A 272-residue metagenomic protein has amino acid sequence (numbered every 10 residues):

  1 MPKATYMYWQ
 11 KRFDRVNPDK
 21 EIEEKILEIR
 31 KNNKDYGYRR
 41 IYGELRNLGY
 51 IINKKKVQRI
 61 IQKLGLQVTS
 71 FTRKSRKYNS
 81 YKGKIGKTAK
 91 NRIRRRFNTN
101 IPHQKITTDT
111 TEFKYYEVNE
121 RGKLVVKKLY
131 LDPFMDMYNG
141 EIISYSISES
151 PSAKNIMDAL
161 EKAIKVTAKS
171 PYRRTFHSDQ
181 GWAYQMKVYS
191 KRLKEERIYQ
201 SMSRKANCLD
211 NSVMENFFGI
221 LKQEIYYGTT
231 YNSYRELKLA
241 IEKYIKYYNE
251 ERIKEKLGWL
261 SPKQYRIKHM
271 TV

Functional and structural regions predicted by a protein language model:
M1-T5, E21, N155, A159 (+6 more regions): Generic alpha-helical secondary structure signal
K3-I101, N207, S261-H269: Basic, flexible linker segments flanking DNA-binding modules in nucleic acid-interacting mobile-element proteins
Y6, I26, I41, V57 (+12 more regions): Mobile genetic element proteins and their domesticated derivatives, centered on retroelements and DNA transposons
S70-K74, F176-Q180, K194-V213, T229-N232: RNase H-like polynucleotidyl transferase catalytic core
R95-I143, S150: An active-site-proximal beta-strand-loop segment
K127-K128, S146-K169: Active-site beta-loop-alpha junctions of metal-dependent nucleic acid enzymes, especially the RNase H-like/DDE
S170-M186, R204, L260-S261: Acidic/histidine-rich, metal-coordinating catalytic segments
K187, K194, I220-V272: C-terminal domain-tail junction helix/linker
